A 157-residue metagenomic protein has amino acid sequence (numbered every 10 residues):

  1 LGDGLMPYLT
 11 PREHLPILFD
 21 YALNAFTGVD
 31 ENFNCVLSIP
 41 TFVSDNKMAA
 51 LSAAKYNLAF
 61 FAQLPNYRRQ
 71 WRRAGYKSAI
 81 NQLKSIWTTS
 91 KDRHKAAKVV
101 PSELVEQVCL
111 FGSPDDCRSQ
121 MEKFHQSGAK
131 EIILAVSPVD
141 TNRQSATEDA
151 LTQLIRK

Functional and structural regions predicted by a protein language model:
L1-K157: Active-site-adjacent structural elements that line small-molecule/cofactor binding pockets in enzymes
